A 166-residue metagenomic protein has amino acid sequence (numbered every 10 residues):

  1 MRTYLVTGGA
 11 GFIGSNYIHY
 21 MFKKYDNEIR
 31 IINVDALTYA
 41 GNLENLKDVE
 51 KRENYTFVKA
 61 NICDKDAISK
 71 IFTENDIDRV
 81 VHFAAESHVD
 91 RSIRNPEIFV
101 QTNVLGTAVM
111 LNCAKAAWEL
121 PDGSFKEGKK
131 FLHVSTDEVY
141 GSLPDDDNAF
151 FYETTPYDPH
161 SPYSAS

Functional and structural regions predicted by a protein language model:
M1-S166: N-terminal Rossmann-like NAD(P)+-binding domain of SDR-like oxidoreductases, especially those catalyzing
